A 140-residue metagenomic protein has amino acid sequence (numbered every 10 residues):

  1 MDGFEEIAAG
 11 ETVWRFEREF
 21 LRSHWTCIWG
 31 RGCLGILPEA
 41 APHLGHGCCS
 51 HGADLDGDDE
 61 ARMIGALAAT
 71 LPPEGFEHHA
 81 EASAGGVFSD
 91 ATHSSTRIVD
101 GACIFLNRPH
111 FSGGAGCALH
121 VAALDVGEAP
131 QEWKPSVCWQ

Functional and structural regions predicted by a protein language model:
M1-Q140: Hydrophobic scaffolds flanking metal-cofactor catalytic centers in soluble metalloenzymes
